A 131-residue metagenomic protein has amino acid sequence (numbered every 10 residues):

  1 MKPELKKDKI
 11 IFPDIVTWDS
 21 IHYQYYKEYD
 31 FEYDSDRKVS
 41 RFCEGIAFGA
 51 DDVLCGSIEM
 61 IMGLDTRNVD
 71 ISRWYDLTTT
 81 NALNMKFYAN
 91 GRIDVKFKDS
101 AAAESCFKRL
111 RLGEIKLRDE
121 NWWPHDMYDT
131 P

Functional and structural regions predicted by a protein language model:
M1-P131: Non-catalytic, mostly N-terminal accessory regions of nucleic-acid modification and defense proteins
